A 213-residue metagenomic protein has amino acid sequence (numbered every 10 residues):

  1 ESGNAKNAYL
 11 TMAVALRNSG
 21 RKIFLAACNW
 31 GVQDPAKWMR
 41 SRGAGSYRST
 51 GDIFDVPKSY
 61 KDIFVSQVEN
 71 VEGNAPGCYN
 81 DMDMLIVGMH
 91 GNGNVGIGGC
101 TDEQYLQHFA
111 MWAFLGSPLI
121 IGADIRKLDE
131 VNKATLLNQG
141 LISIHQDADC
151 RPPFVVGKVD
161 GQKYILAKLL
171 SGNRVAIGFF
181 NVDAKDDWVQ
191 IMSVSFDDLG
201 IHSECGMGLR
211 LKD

Functional and structural regions predicted by a protein language model:
E1: Active-site groove signature of glycoside hydrolases
N7-V14, N18: Alpha-helical scaffolding segments of alpha/beta enzyme cores, especially the outer helices of TIM-barrel or partial
M12, G99-T101, Q162-A167: Generic recognition of flexible, low-complexity loop/linker segments
R17, R21-D124: Glycan-recognition surfaces
L106, W112-L115, I120-G122, K158-H202: Carbohydrate-binding surface patches
Q107-G157: Catalytic cores of secreted or luminal carbohydrate-active enzymes
S203-M207: Short coil-to-beta strand junction motifs in C2/discoidin
G208-D213: Solvent-exposed beta-strand/loop surfaces of large extracellular or lumenal domains
